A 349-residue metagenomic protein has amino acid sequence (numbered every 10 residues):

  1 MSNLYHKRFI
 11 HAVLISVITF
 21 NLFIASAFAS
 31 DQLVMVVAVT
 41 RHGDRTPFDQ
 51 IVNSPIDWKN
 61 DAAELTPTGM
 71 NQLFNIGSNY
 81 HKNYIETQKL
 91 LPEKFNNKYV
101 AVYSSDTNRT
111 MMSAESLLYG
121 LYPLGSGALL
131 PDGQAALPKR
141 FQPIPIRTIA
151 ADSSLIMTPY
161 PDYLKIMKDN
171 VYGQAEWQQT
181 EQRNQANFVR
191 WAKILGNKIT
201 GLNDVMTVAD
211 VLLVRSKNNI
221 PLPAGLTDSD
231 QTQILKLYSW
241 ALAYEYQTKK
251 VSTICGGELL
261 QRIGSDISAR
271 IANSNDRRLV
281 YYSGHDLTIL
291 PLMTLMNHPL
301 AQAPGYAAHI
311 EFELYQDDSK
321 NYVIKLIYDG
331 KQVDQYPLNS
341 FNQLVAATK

Functional and structural regions predicted by a protein language model:
S2-N3, V36: Coiled-coil-like amphipathic alpha-helices with heptad-repeat character
N3-L14: Bacterial N-terminal signal peptides that target proteins for export
A12-L22: Bacterial N-terminal signal peptides
I24-S26: N-terminal signal peptide c-region/cleavage motif recognized by signal peptidases
S30-A101, S105-V280, G284-K349: Signature for phosphate-centric chemistry
